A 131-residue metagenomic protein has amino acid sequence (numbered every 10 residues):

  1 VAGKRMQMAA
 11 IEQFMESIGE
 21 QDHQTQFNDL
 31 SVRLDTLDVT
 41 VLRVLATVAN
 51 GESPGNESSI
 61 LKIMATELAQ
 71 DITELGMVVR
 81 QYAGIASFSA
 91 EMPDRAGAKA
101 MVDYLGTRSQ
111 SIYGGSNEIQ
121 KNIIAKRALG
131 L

Functional and structural regions predicted by a protein language model:
V1-L131: Alpha-helical interface subdomain recognition
